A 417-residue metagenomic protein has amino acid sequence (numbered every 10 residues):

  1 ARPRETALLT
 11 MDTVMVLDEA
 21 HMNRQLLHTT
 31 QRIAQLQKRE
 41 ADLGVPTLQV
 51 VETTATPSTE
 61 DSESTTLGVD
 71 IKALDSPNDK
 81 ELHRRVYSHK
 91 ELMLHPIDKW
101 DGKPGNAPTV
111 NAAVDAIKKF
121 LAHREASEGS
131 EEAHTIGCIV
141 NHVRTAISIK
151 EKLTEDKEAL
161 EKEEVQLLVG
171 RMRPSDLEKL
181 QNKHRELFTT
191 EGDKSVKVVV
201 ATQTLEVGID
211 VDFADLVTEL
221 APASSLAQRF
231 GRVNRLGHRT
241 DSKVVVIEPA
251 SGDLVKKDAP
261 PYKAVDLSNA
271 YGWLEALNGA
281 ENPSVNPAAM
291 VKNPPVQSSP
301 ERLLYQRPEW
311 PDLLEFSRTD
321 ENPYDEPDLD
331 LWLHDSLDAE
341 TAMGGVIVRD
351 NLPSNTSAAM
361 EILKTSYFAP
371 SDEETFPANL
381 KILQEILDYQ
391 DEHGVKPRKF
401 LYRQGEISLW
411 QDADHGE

Functional and structural regions predicted by a protein language model:
A1, T190-E206: Conserved two-lobed SF2 helicase motor
A1-M11: Conserved RecA-like ASCE ATPase "motif II neighborhood" in helicase/translocase motors
D12, E19-H21, T204-L205, L220-A221 (+1 more regions): Conserved Walker B
V14, E19-H28, I33-T65: Conserved helicase ATPase motor motifs in RecA-like P-loop NTPase domains
V16-L17, V140, A201: Hydrophobic residues in beta-strands of the RecA-like P-loop NTPase core, especially within AAA+ ATPase
P46-Q49, A55-E125: Interdomain hinge/linker at the junction between the two RecA-like core domains of SF2 helicases
E125-A133, S148-E151, E155-Q181, E186-T189 (+2 more regions): C-terminal helicase lobe and adjacent C-terminal extensions/tails of nucleic-acid helicase motors
V200, L205-L220, S242-V246: A short beta-strand element within the Helicase C-terminal
